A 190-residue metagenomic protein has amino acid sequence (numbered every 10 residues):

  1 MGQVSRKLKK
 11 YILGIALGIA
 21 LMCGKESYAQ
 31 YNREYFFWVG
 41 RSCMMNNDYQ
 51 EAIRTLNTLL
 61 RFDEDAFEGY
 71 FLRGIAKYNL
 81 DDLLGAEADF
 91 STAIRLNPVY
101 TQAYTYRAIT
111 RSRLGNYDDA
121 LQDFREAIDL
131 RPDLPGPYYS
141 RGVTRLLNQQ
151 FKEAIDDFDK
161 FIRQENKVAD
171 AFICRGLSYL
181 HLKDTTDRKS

Functional and structural regions predicted by a protein language model:
G2-S190: Alpha-helical tetratricopeptide repeat
